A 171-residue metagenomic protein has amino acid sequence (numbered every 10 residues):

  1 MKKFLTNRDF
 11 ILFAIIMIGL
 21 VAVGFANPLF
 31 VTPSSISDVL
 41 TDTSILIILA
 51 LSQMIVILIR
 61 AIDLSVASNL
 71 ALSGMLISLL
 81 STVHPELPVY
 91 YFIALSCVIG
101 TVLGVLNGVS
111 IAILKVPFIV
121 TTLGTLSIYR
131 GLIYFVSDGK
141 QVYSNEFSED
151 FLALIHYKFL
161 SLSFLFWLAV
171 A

Functional and structural regions predicted by a protein language model:
M1-I11, A22, V31: Transmembrane alpha-helical segments of polytopic membrane transport and secretion proteins
D9-A14, V39, I47, S68-L72 (+3 more regions): Hydrophobic alpha-helical transmembrane segments
L12-G24, Q53, C97, R130-G131 (+1 more regions): Hydrophobic core segments of alpha-helical transmembrane domains in multi-pass membrane transport and ion-translocation
A22-V83, V109-V116: Single transmembrane alpha-helix segments in multi-pass membrane proteins
I48-S52, S73, I99-L106, Y129-I133: Membrane-embedded alpha-helical core segments of multi-pass
I55-I59, L87-I93, I113-V116, S137-F147: A cytosolic-side transmembrane-helix exit/cap motif
P85-T125: Alpha-helical transmembrane segments within multi-pass membrane transporters and channels
T122-A171: Transmembrane helix-bundle core of multi-pass membrane transporters and related energy-transducing complexes
